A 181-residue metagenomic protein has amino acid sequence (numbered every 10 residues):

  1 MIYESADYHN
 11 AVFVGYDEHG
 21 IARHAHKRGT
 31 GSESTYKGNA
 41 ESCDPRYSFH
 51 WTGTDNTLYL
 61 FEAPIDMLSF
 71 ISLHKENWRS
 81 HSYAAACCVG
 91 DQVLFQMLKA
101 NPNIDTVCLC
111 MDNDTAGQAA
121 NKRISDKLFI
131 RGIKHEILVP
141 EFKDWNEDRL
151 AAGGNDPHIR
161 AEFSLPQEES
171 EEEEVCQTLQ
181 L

Functional and structural regions predicted by a protein language model:
M1-P45, F49-H50: Basic, glycine-enriched DNA-binding surface that flanks or lies within the catalytic cores of DNA
Y8, N56, T106: Conserved catalytic motifs of the protein kinase core domain
V12-G15, Y59, A84-A86: Cytosolic beta-strand hydrophobic patch enriched in CBS
T52-L58: A short, charged/proline- and glycine-enriched loop that marks the coil->beta-strand transition at the N-terminal
E62-A63: Helix N-cap/beta->alpha junction signal
D66: Conserved Rossmann-like nucleotide-cofactor binding loop
S69: Phosphate-binding glycine-rich loops and their immediate beta-loop-alpha structural context
S72-L181: TOPRIM fold recognition
